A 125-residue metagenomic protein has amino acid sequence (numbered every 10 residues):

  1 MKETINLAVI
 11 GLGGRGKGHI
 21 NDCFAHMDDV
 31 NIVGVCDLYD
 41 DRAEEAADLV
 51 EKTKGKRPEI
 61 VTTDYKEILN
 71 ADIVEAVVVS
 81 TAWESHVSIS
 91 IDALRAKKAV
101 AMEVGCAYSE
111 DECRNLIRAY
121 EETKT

Functional and structural regions predicted by a protein language model:
M1-A99, D111-K124: N-terminal glycine-/serine-/threonine-rich beta1-alpha1-beta2 phosphate-ribose binding loop of Rossmann-like
E103-G105: Short beta->alpha connector loops at strand-helix junctions that form conserved, small/polar/Pro-enriched
